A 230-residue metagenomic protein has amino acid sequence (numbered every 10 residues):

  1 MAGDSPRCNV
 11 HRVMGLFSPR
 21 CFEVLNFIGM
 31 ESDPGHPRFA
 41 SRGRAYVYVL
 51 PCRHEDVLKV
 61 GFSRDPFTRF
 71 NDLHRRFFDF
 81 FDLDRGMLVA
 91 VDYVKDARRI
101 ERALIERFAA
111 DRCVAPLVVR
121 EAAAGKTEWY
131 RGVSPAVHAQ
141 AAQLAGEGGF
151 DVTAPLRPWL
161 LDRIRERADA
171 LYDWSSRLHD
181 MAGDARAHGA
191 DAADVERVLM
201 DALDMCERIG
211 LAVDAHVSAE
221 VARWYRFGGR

Functional and structural regions predicted by a protein language model:
A2-R230: Non-catalytic accessory segments flanking enzymatic or RNA/DNA-binding domains
